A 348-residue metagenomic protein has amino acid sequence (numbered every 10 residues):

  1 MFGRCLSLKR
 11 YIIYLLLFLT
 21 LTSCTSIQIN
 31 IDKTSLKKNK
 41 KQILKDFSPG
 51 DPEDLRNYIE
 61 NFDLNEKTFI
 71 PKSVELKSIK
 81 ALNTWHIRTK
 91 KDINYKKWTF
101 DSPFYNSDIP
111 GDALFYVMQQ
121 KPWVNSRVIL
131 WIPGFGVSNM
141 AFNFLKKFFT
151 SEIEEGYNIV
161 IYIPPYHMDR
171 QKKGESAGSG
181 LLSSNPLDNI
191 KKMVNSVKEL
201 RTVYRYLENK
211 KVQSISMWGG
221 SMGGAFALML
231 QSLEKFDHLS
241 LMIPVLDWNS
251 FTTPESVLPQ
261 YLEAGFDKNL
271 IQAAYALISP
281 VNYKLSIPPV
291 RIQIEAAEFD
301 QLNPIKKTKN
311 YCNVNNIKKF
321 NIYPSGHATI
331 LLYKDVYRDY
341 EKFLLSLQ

Functional and structural regions predicted by a protein language model:
F2-C5, S23-P103: N-terminal targeting or regulatory segments adjacent to alpha/beta-hydrolase or S9 domains
S107-Q119: A short loop-to-beta-strand scaffold at the N-terminal edge of the catalytic core in hydrolase folds
S126-G134: Short beta-strand element of the alpha/beta-hydrolase
G136-S151, I159-V194: Cap/lid segment of the alpha/beta-hydrolase catalytic domain
K211-G220: Alpha/beta-hydrolase fold nucleophile elbow
G224-I271: Hydrolase active-site cap/lid region
T252, S256-N313: The feature captures the conserved acid-bearing segment of alpha/beta-hydrolase catalytic domains
G326-D335: Catalytic histidine-centered segment of alpha/beta-hydrolase-like enzymes
